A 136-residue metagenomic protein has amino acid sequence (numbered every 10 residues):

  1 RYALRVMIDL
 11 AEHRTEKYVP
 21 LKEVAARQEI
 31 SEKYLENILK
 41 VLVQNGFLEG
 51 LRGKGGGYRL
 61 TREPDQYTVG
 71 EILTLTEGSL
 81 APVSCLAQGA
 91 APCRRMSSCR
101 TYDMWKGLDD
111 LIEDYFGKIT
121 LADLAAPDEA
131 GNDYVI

Functional and structural regions predicted by a protein language model:
Y2-I30: N-terminal helix-turn-helix DNA-binding core of bacterial DNA-binding proteins
A26, V43-Q44: Alpha-helical residues within the helix-turn-helix
K33: Key DNA-contact positions within bacterial/archaeal DNA-binding proteins
L39-K40: Short, hydrophobic-biased segments on the C-terminal half of alpha helices that form "recognition helices"
Q44-F47, L75: Residue cluster at the C-terminal edge of the helix-turn-helix DNA-binding motif
F47-K54, R59-T61: Beta-hairpin "wing" of winged helix-turn-helix
V69, A87-I136: C-terminal regulatory/oligomerization modules of transcriptional regulators
